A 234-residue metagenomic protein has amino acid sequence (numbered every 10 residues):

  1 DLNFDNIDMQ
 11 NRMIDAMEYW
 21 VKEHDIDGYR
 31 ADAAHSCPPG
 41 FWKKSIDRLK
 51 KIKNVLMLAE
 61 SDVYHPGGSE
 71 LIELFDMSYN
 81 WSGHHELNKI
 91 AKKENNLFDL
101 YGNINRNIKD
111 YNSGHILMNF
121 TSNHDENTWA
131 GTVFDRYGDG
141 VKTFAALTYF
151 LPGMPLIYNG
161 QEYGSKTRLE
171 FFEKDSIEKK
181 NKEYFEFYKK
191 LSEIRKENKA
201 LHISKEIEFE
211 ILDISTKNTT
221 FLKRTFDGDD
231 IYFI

Functional and structural regions predicted by a protein language model:
D1-Q10, D27-S36, H84-E94, E126-Y137 (+1 more regions): The substrate-binding groove and active-site-proximal loops of carbohydrate-active enzymes, especially glycoside
D5-E23, D139-A145: Short, acidic/polar
M13, W20, A31, M57 (+5 more regions): Conserved, mostly hydrophobic/aromatic
K22, D32-L117, L147, G164-K190 (+2 more regions): Active-site-proximal helices and loops of the catalytic beta/alpha 8
I26-D27, I52-V55, G153-M154: Loop/turn elements at helix/coil->beta-strand transitions in domains of secreted/extracellular proteins
A145-K166: Substrate-binding cleft of secreted/luminal carbohydrate-active enzymes
Y184-K205: Amphipathic alpha-helical
I211-I234: Carbohydrate-binding surface patches
